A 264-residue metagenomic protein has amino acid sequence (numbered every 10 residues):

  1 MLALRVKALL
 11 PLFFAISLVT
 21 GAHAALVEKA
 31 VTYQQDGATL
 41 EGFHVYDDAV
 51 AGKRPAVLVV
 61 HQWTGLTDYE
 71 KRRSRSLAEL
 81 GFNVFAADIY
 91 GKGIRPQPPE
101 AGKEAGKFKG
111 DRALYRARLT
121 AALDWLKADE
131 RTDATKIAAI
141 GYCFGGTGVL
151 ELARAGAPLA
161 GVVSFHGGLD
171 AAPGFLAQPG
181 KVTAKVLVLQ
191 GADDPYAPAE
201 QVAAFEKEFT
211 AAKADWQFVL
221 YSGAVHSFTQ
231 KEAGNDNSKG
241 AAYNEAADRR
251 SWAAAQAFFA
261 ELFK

Functional and structural regions predicted by a protein language model:
K7-G21: Bacterial N-terminal signal peptides
A22-L26: Boundary at the C-terminal end of the N-terminal hydrophobic targeting segment
A30-R131, Q230-A242: Serine-hydrolase catalytic machinery in alpha/beta-hydrolase-like enzymes
R73, F175, P198-F209: Short alpha-helix in the alpha/beta-hydrolase fold that links the catalytic acid
T120-K181: Primarily recognizes the serine-hydrolase "nucleophile elbow" in alpha/beta-hydrolase and SGNH/GDSL folds
V182, V188-Q190: Short beta-strand/loop motif that positions the catalytic acidic residue of the alpha/beta-hydrolase fold
D193-A197, H226: Acidic catalytic loop of the alpha/beta-hydrolase fold
T210-K264: C-terminal catalytic histidine-bearing segment of alpha/beta-hydrolase fold enzymes
